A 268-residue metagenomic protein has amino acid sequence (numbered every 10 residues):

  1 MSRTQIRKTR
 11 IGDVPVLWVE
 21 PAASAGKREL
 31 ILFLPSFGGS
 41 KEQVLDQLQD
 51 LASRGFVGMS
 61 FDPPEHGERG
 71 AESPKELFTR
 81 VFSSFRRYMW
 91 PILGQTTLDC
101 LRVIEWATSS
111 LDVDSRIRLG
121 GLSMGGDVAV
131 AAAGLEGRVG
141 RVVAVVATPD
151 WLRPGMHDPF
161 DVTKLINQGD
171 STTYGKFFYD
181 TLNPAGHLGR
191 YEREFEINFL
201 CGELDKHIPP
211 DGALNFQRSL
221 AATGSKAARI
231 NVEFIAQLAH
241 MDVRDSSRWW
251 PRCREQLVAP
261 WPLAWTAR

Functional and structural regions predicted by a protein language model:
M1-G26: N-terminal cap/lid segment of alpha/beta-hydrolase-fold proteins
L17-E72: Short, surface-exposed "cap/lid" segments of acyl-processing enzymes
E65-S83, R87: Glycine-rich "HGGG/HGxG" loop immediately N-terminal to the catalytic nucleophile of the alpha/beta-hydrolase
G67-A71, T148-M156, D242: A short beta-to-alpha transition loop/helix N-cap that caps and shapes the active-site region
R69, L214-R218, A222-R268: C-terminal catalytic histidine-bearing segment of alpha/beta-hydrolase fold enzymes
T79-L111: Alpha/beta-hydrolase active-site loop
L101-D161: Primarily recognizes the serine-hydrolase "nucleophile elbow" in alpha/beta-hydrolase and SGNH/GDSL folds
L152-L220: The feature captures the conserved acid-bearing segment of alpha/beta-hydrolase catalytic domains
